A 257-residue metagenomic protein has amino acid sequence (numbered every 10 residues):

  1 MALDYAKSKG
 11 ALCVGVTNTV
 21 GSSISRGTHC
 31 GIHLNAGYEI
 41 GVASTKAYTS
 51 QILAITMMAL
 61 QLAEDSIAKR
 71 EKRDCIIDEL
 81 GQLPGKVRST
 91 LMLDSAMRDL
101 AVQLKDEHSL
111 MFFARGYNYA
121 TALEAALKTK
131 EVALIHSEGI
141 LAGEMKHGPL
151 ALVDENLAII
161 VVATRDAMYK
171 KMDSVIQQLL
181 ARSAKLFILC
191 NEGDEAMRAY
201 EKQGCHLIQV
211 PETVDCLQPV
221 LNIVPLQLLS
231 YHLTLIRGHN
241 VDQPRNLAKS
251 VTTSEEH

Functional and structural regions predicted by a protein language model:
M1-H257: A SIS-like phosphosugar-recognition module
